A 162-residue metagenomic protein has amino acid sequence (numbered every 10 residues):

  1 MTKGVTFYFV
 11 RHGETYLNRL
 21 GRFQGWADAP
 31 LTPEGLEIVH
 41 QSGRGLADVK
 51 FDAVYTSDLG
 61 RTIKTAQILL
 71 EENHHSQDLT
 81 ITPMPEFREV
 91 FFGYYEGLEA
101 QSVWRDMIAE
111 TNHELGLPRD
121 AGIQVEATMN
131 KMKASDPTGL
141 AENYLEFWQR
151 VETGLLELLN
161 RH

Functional and structural regions predicted by a protein language model:
M1-K3: Eukaryotic N-terminal low-complexity, Ser/Thr- and Lys/Arg-rich leader segments that predominantly function as
V5, V10-S76, V151: Active-site-proximal alpha-helix that buttresses catalytic centers in soluble enzyme cores
W26, F51, W104, M132-K133 (+1 more regions): Tryptophan-centered motif/residue detector
D28, F51, A134-P137, L156-N160: A broad detector of the eukaryotic-type serine/threonine protein kinase catalytic domain
G43-P118: Phosphate-coordination/substrate-recognition cap region in phosphate-metabolizing enzymes
I63, Q149-H162: Active-site-adjacent alpha-helix immediately C-terminal to a catalytic or transition-state-stabilizing loop
E110-E146: Short glycine/proline- and acidic residue-enriched helix-loop micro-motifs that form flexible lids or anion-recognition
